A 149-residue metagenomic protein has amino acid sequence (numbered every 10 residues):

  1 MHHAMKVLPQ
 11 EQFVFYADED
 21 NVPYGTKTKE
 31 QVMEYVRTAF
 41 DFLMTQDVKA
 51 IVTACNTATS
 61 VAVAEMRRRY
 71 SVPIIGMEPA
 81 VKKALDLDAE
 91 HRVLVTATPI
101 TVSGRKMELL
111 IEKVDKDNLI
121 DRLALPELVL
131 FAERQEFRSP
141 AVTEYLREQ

Functional and structural regions predicted by a protein language model:
M1-Q149: Non-catalytic structural scaffold of enzyme domains
